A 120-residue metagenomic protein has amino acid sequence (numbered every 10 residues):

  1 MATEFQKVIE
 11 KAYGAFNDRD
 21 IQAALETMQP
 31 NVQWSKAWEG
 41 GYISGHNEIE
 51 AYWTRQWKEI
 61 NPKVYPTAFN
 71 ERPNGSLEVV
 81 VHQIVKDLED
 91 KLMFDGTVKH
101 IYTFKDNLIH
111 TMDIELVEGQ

Functional and structural regions predicted by a protein language model:
M1-T27, Q120: Short, low-complexity N-terminal intrinsically disordered segments enriched in polar/charged residues
E4, E50-Q120: A beta-strand edge to alpha-helix "cap/lid" segment located at domain peripheries
A15-D18, Q29-Q33, N61-P66: Short acidic/polar alpha-helix capping motifs at helix-coil junctions
I21-L25, P30, H46, E50: An amphipathic alpha-helix signature
Q33-I43, R55: A short gly/proline-enriched turn/hairpin at secondary-structure junctions
